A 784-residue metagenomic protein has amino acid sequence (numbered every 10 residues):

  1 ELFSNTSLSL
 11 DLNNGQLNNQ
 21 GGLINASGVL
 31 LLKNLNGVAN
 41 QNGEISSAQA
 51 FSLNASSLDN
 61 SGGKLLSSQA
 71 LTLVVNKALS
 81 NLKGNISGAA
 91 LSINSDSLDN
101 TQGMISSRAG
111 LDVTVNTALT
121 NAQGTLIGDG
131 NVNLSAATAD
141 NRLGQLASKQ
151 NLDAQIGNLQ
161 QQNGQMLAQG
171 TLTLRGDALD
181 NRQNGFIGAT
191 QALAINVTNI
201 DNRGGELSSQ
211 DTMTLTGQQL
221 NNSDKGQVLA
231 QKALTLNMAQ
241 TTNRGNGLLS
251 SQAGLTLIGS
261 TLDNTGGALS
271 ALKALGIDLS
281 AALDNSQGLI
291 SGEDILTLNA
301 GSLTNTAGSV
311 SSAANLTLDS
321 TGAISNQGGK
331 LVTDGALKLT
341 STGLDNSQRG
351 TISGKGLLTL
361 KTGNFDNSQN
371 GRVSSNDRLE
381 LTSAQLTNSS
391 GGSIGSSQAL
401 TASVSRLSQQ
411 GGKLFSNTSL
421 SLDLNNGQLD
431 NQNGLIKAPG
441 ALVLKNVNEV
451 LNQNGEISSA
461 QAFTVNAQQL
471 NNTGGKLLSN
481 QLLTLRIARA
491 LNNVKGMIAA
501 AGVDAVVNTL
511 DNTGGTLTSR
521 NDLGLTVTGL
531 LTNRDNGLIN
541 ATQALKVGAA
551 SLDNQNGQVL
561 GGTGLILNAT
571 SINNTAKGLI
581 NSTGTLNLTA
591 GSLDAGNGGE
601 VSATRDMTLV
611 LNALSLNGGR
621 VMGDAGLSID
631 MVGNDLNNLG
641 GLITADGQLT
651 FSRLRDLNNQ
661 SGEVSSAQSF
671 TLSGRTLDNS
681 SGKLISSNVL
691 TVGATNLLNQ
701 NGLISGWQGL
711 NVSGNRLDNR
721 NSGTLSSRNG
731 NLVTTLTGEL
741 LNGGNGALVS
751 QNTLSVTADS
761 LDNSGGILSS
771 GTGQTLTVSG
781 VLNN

Functional and structural regions predicted by a protein language model:
E1-F3, N18-I24, A39-S46, N60-L66 (+34 more regions): Short, T/G/N/S-enriched strand-turn elements that build extracellular solenoid repeat scaffolds
T6-N13, G28-N34, Q49-A55, Q69-N76 (+37 more regions): Well-ordered beta-strand segments characteristic of repetitive beta-sheet solenoids
